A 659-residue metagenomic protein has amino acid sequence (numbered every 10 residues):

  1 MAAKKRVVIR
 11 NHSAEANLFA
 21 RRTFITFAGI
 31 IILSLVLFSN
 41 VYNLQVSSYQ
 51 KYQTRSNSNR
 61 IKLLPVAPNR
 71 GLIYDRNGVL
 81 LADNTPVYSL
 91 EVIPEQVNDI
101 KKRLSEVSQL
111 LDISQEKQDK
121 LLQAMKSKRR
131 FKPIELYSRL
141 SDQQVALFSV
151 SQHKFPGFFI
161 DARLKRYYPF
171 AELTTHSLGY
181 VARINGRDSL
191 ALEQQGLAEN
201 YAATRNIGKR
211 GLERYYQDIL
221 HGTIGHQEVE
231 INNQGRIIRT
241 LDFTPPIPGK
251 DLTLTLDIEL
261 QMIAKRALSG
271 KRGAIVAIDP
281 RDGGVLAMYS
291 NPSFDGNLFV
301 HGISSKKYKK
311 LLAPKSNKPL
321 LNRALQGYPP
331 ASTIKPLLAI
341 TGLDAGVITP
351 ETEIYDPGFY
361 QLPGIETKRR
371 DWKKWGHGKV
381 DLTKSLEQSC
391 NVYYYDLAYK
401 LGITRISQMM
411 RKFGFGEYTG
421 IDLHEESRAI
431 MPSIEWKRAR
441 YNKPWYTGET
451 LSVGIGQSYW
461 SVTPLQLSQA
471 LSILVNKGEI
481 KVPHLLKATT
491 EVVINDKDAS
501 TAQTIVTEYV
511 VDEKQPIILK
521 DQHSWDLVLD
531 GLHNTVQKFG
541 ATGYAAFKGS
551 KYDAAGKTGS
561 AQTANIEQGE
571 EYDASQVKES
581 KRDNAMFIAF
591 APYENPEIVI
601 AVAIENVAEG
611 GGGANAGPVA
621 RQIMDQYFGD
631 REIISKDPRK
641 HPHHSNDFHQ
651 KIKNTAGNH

Functional and structural regions predicted by a protein language model:
M1-S305, G327-P329, V347-T349, Y355 (+5 more regions): Periplasmic/cell-envelope proteins involved in peptidoglycan metabolism and beta-lactam response
K4-S13, A82, I231-L241, P280-T333 (+2 more regions): Beta-lactam-recognizing serine transpeptidase/beta-lactamase-like catalytic domain environment
